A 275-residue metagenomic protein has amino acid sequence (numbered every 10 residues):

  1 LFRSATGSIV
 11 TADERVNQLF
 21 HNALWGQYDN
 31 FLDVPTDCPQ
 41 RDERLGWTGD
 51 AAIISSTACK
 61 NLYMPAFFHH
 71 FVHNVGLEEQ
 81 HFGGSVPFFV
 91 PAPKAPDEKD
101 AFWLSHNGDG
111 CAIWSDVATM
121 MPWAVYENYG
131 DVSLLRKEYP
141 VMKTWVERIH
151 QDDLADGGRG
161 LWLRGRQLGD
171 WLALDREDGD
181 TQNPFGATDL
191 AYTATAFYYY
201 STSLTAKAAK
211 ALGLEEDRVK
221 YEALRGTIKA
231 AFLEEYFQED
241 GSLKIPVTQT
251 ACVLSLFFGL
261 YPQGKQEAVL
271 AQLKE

Functional and structural regions predicted by a protein language model:
L1-Q18: Extended acidic/polar, glycine-enriched regions that form or flank non-catalytic beta-rich accessory modules
R3-T6, L24-Y28, R225-G226, F232: Charged, low-complexity, helix-prone segments enriched in Lys/Glu/Asp/Gln
A5, E43, G158: Glycine-rich, flexible loop/turn motifs
E14-F71: Conserved, compact domain cores that house catalytic/ligand-binding motifs in diverse enzymes and effector modules
G46-E275: Active-site core of glycosidic bond-cleaving carbohydrate-active enzymes
